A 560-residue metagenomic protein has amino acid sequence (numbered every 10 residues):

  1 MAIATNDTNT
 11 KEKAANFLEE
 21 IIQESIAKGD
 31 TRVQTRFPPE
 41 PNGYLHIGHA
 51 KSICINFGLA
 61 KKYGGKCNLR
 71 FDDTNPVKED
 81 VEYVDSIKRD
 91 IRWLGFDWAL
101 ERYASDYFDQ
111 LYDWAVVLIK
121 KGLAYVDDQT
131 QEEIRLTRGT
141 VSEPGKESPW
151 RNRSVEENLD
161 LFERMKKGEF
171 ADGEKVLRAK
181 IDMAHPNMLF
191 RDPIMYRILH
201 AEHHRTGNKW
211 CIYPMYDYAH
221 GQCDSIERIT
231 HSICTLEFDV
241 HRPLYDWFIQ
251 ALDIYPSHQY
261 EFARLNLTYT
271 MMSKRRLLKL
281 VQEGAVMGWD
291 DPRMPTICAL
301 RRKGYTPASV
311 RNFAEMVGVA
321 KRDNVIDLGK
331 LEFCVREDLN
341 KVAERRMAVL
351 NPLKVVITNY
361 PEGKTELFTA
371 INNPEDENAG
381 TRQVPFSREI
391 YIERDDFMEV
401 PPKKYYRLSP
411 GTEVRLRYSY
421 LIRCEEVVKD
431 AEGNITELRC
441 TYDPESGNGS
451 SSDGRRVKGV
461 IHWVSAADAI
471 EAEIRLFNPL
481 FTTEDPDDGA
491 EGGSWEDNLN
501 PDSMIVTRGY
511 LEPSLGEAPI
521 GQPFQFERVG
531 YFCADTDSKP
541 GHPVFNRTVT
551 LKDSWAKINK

Functional and structural regions predicted by a protein language model:
M1-K13, K560: Basic/polar N-terminal segments that are highly enriched at the extreme N-terminus, encompassing both cleavable
K11-Q23, A27-R89, H204-T235: N-terminal catalytic cores of NTP/NDP-binding nucleotidyl/phosphoryl-transfer enzymes
G29, N56, I87, L118 (+3 more regions): Residue-level signal for inorganic ion chemistry
P38-G43, R70-K78, L100-D109, E132 (+5 more regions): Conserved short loop/turn motifs at secondary-structure junctions
D73-N75, V81, Y103, V117 (+4 more regions): Active-site cores that bind ATP or allylic diphosphates and position pyrophosphate for catalysis
Y83-D109, W114-V117, G122-Y125: A glycine-rich helix N-cap at a beta->alpha junction
F238-R242, D246-F248, R311, E315-V317 (+1 more regions): Core subunits and conserved enzymes of cellular information-processing and envelope-translocation systems across
P256-C334: Long, charged, mostly alpha-helical binding arms that flank functional sites
